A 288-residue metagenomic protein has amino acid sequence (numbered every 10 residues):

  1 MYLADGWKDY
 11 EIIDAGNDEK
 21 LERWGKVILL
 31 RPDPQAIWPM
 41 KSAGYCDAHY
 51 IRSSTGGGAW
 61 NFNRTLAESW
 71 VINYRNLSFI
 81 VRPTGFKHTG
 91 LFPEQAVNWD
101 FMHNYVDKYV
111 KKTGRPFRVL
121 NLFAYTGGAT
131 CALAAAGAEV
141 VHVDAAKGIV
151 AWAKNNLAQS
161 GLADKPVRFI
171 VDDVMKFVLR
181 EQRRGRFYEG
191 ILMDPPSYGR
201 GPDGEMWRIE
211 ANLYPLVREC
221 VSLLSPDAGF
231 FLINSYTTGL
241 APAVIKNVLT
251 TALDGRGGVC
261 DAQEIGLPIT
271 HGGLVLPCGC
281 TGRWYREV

Functional and structural regions predicted by a protein language model:
D5-P93, D100: Non-catalytic substrate-recognition/targeting regions of SAM-dependent transferases
P93-T113: Conserved alpha-helix/loop element of class I SAM-dependent methyltransferases that forms part of the SAM/SAH-binding
G114-Y125: Conserved class I S-adenosyl-L-methionine
T126-V140: Conserved SAM-binding loop of SAM-dependent methyltransferases across substrates and taxa, primarily the Class I
A146-L192: S-adenosyl-L-methionine
K147-I149, V171-M175, Y188-E219: Mobile active-site "lid"/loop adjacent to the S-adenosyl-L-methionine
L224-P226: Helix-to-beta-strand junctions that scaffold the AdoMet/dcAdoMet cofactor pocket in Class I SAM-dependent enzymes
A228-V288: C-terminal catalytic and target-recognition region of SAM-dependent MTase-like enzymes, primarily methyltransferases
